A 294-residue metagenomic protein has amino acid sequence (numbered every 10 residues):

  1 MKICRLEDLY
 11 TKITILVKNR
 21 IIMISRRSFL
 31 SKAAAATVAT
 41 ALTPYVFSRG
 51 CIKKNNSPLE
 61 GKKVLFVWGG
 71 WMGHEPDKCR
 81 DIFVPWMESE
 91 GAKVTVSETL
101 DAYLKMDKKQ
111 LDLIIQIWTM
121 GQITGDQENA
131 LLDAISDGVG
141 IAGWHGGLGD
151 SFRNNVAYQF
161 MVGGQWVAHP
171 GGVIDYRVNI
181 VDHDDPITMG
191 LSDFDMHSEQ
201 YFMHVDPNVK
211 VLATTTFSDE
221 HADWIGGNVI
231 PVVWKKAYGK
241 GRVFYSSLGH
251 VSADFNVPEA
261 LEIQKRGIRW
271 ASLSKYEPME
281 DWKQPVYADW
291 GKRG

Functional and structural regions predicted by a protein language model:
K2, S28-R49: N-terminal export signals
I3-R5, I15-M23, Y45-W68: C-terminal segment of N-terminal export signals and the immediately downstream linker at the start of the mature
I24, F66, E75-G149: Helical hinge/lid and interdomain linker segments adjacent to catalytic or ligand-binding clefts that mediate domain
L59-E60, E88, K93, V167-G239 (+1 more regions): Catalytic beta-strand/loop cores that center a nucleophilic Ser/Cys/Thr and support acyl-enzyme chemistry
L59-K62, S89, H221-I230, A237-G294: Extracellular ligand-binding/catalytic regions of CAZymes and related secreted enzymes and adhesion modules
W68-W71, G249: Residue-level signal for short, function-critical loop segments
W71-D77, V96, E220-D223, A253-V257: Short, solvent-exposed loop/turn elements at domain surfaces
G121-G190: A glycine-rich, often tryptophan-bearing local segment used as a flexible ligand/cofactor-contacting loop or short
